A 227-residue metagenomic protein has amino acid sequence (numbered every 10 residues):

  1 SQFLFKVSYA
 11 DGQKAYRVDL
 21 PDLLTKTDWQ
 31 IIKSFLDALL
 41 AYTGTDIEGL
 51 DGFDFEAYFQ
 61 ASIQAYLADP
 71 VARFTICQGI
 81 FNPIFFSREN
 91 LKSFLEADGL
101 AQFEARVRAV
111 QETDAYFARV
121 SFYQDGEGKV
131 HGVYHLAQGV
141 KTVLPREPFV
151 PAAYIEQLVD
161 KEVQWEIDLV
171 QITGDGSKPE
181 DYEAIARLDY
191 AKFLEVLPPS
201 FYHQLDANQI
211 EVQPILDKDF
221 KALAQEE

Functional and structural regions predicted by a protein language model:
Q2-E104: Internal, hydrophobic cores of structured domains that mediate oligomerization or house catalytic pockets within large
F3-V7, V18-L20, L50, F55 (+8 more regions): Extended hydrophobic/Leu-rich segments
K6, K14, K26, K33 (+8 more regions): Context-gated lysine
V7-D11, L20, G49, H135-Q138 (+2 more regions): Surface-exposed beta-strand edges and flanking loops
Y42, D69, A97, V110-T113 (+3 more regions): Surface-exposed polar/charged interaction patches
Y58-G174: Aromatic/basic-lined ligand-recognition segments that form π-stacking hydrophobic pockets flanked by Lys/Arg to engage
E162-E227: Extended, charged low-complexity segments that frequently continue into or abut oligomerization scaffolds
